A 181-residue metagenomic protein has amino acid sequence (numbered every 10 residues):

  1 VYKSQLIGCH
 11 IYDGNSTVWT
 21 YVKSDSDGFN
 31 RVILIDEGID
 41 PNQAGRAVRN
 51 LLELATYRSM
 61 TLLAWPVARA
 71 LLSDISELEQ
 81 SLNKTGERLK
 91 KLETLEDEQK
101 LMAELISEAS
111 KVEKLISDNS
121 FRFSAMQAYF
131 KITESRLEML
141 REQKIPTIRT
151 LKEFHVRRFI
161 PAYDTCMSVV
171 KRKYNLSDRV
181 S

Functional and structural regions predicted by a protein language model:
V1-I106, S110: Extended alpha-helical interaction modules
E108-S181: Membrane-associated alpha-helical segments
